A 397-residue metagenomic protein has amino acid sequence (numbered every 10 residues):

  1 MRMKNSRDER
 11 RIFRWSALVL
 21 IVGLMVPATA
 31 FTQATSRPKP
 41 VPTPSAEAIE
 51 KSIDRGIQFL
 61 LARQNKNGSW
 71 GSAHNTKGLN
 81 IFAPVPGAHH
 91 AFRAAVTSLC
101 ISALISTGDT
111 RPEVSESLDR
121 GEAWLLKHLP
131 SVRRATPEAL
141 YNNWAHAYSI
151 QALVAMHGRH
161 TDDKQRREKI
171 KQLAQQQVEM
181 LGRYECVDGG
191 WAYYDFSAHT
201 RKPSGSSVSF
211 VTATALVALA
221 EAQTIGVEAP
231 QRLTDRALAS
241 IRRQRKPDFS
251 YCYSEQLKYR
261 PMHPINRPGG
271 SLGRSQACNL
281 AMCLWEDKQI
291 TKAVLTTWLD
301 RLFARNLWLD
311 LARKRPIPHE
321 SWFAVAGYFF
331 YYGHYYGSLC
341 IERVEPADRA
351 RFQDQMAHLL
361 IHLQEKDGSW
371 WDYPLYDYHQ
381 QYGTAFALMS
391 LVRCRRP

Functional and structural regions predicted by a protein language model:
M1, E365-Y373: Short helix/strand-capping connector loops at secondary-structure junctions
M1-F13: N-terminal secretory signal peptides that target proteins for export/translocation
S16-P27: Bacterial N-terminal signal peptides
Q33-Q58, A62, K66-S117, S131-E179 (+3 more regions): An alpha-helical repeat/solenoid feature that recognizes helix-turn-helix modules
E122-W124: Active-site-surrounding "flap" and adjacent substrate/cofactor-binding loops of secreted or lumenal enzymes, prototyped
S240: Active-site neighborhood of glycoside hydrolase catalytic domains
R351-D367: Short glycine/proline-rich, acidic loop/turn segments that cap or connect secondary-structure elements
